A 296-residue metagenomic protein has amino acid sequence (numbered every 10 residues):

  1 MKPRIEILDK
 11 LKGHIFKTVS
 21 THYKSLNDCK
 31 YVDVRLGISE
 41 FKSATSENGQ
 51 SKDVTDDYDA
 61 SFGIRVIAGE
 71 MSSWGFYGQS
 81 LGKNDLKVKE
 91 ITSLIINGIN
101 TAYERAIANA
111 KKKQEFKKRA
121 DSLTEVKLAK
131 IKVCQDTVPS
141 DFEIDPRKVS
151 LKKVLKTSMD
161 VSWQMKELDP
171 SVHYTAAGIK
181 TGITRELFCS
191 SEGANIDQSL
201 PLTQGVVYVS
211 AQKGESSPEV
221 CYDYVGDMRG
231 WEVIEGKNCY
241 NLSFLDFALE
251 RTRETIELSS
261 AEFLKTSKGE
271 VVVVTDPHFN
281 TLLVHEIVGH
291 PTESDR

Functional and structural regions predicted by a protein language model:
M1-R296: Active-site bordering "gate/hinge" segments that shape substrate access to catalytic or cofactor-binding pockets
